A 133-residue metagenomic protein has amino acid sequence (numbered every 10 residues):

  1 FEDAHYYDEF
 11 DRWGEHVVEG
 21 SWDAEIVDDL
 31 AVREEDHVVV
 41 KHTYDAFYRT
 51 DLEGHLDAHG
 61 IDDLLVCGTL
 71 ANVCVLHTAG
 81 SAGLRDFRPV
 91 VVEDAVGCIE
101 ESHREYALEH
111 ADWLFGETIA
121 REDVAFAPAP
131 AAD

Functional and structural regions predicted by a protein language model:
D3, Y7-D133: Active-site-adjacent betaalpha module
